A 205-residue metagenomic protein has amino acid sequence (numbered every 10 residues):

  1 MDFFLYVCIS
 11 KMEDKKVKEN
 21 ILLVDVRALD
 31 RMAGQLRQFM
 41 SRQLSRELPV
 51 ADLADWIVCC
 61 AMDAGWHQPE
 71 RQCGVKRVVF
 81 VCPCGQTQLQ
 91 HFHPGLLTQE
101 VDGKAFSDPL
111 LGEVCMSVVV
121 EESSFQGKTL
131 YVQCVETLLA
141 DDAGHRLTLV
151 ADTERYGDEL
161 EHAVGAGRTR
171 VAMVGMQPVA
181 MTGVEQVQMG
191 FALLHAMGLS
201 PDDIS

Functional and structural regions predicted by a protein language model:
F3-E13: Short, positively charged and aromatic/hydrophobic N-terminal segments
K16: Short basic/glycine-enriched coil/helix segment immediately N-terminal to the Walker B
E19-R31, Q38, Q43-T148, G183-D203: A charged nuclease-like catalytic/ligand-binding cleft shared by nucleic-acid processing domains
M32, G157-L160, T182-G183: Extracytoplasmic/secreted cell-surface and envelope-processing proteins
T137-D142, E161-A172: Short, surface-exposed basic-aromatic patches at helix termini and helix-loop junctions that form
R146-D158, H162-A166: Acidic, metal-binding active-site segment of PIN/NYN-like and related structure-specific nucleases
T148, A172-V174: Hydrophobic/aromatic beta-strand patches that form the interior of the parallel beta-sheet core in alpha/beta enzyme
Q177-P178: N-terminal targeting/trafficking signals and adjacent low-complexity tails
